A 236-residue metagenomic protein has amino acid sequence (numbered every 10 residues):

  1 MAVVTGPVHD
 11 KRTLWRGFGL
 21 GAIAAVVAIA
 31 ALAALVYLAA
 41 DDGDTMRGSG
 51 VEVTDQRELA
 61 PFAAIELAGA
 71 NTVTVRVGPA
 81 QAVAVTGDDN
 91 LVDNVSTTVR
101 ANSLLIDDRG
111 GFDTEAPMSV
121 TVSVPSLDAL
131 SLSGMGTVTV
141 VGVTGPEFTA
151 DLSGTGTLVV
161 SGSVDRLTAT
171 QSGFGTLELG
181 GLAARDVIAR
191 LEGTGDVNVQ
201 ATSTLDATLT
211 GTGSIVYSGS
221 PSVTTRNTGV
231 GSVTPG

Functional and structural regions predicted by a protein language model:
M1-S172, T176-G236: Intrinsically disordered, low-complexity terminal regions
